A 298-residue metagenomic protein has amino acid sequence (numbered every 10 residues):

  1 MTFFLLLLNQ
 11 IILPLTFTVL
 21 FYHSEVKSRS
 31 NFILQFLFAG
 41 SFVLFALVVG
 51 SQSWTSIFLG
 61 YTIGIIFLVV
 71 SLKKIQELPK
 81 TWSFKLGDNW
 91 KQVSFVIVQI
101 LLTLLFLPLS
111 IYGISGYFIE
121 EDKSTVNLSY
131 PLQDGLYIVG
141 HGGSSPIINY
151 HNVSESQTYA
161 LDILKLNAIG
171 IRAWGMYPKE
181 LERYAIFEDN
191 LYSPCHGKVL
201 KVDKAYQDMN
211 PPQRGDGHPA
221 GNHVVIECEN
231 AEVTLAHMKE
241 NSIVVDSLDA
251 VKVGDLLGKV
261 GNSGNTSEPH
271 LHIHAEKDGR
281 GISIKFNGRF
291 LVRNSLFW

Functional and structural regions predicted by a protein language model:
T2-N190, P194, R293-W298: Polar/charged, compositionally biased leader and regulatory segments
G135, Q157-Y159, F187, C195 (+4 more regions): Residues that flank catalytic or metal-binding motifs in active/ligand-binding sites
V139, G197, I273: Conserved hydrophobic/aromatic pocket- or pore-lining residues that grip, position, or stack substrates in active sites
H141, K165, K201, H237-E240 (+2 more regions): A residue-level detector for short acidic-glycine micro-motifs
A185-I186, H196-E240: Zn2+-dependent peptidoglycan hydrolase active-site motif and core
L191-K201, V244-V260: Short, well-structured beta-strand-loop connectors
R214, V224, K252-T266: Short hydrophobic beta/alpha edge segments that flank linear recognition/processing sites
H218, D249-K252, N265-E268, H274-W298: Acidic, glycine-rich catalytic/binding loops that coordinate metals and/or anionic ligands
